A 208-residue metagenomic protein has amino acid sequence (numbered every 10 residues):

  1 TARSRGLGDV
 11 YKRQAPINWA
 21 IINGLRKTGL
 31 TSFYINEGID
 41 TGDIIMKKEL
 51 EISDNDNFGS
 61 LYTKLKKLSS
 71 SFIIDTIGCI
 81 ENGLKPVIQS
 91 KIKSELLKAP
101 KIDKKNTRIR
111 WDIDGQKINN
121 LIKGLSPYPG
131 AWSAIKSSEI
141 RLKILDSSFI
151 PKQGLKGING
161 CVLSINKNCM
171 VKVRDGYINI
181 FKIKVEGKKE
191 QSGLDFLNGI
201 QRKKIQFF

Functional and structural regions predicted by a protein language model:
T1-Y11: Single conserved hydrophobic/aromatic residue that forms the stacking wall/gate of nucleotide- or nucleobase-binding
K12-A15, D56: Residues at secondary-structure transition points
Q14-G42: Short, glycine-/small-residue-rich phosphate/pyrophosphate-handling segment
I21, S32, N57, I73 (+3 more regions): A residue-level signal for conserved active-site and pocket-lining positions in enzyme catalytic cores
G24, I80-L84, G187: Short loop/turn hinge sites at secondary-structure boundaries
E37-I150: Active-site-proximal loop/hinge segments within enzyme catalytic domains
D112-F208: An anion-binding loop in the catalytic cleft
